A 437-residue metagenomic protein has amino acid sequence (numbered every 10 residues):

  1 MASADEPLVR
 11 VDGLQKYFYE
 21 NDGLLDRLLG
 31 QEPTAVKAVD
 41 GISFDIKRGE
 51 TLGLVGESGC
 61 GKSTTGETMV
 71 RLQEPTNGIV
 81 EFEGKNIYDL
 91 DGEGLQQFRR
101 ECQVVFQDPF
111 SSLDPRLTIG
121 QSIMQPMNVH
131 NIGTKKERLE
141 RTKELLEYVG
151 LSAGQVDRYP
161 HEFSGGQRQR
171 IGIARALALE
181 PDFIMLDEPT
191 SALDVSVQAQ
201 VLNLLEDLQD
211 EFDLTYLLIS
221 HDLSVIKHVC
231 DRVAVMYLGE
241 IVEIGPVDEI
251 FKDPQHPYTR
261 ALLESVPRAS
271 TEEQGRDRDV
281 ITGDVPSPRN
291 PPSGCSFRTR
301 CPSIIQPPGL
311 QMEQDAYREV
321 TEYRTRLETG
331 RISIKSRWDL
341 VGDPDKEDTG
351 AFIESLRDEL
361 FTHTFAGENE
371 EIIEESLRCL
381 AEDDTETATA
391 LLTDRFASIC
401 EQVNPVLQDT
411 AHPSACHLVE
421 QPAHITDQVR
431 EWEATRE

Functional and structural regions predicted by a protein language model:
A4-P7, E20-D26, V247-A415, V419-I425 (+1 more regions): Charged, flexible cofactor/metal-binding loops and thiol motifs
G78-D89: Conserved ABC transporter NBD signature motif
K85-N86, K136-G154, L263-E264: Conserved ABC ATPase "signature" region
I87-Q103, V129, I250-P254, P286-P292: ABC ATPase NBD coupling module
A178-D182: A short, proline-enriched helix->beta-strand linker immediately N-terminal to the Walker B motif in ABC-type P-loop
P189, L193, V197-R276: P-loop NTP-binding/switch modules centered on Walker-like glycine-rich loops
